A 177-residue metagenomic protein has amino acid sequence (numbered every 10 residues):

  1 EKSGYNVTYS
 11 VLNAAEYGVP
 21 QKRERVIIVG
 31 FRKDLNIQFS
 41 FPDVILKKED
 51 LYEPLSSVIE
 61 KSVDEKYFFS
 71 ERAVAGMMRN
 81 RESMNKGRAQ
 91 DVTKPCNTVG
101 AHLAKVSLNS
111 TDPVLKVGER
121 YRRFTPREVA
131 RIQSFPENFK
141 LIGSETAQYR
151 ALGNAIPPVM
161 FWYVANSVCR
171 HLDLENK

Functional and structural regions predicted by a protein language model:
E1-T98: Class I S-adenosyl-L-methionine
K66-K177: C-terminal target-recognition/interaction regions appended to catalytic cores
